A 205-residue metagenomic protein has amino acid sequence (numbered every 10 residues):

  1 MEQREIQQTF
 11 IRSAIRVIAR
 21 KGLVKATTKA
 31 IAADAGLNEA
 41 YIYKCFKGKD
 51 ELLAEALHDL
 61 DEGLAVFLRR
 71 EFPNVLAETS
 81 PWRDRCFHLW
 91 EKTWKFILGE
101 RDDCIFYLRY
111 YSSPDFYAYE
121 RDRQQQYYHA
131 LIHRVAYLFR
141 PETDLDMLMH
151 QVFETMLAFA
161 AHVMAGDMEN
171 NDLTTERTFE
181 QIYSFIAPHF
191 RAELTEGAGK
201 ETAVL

Functional and structural regions predicted by a protein language model:
M1, L23-K25, R140-D146: Short, charged helix-capping/linker segments at alpha-helix termini
M1-E5, L194-L205: N-terminal intrinsically disordered/low-complexity leader segments
I6-I15, I31, A56-L60, L64 (+1 more regions): Generic hydrophobic, amphipathic alpha-helix propensity
T9, V17-E51, E55: Helix-turn-helix
E55, R70-G99, V152: Hydrophobic alpha-helical connector segments
E62-R70, P114-R140, D146-H150, E180 (+1 more regions): Amphipathic alpha-helical packing segments from all-alpha helical-bundle domains
F96-A118, A161-A165: Amphipathic alpha-helical segments used for helix-helix packing
E142-A165, T174-A187: Hydrophobic alpha-helical segments that form the core of small-molecule binding pockets and/or dimer interfaces
